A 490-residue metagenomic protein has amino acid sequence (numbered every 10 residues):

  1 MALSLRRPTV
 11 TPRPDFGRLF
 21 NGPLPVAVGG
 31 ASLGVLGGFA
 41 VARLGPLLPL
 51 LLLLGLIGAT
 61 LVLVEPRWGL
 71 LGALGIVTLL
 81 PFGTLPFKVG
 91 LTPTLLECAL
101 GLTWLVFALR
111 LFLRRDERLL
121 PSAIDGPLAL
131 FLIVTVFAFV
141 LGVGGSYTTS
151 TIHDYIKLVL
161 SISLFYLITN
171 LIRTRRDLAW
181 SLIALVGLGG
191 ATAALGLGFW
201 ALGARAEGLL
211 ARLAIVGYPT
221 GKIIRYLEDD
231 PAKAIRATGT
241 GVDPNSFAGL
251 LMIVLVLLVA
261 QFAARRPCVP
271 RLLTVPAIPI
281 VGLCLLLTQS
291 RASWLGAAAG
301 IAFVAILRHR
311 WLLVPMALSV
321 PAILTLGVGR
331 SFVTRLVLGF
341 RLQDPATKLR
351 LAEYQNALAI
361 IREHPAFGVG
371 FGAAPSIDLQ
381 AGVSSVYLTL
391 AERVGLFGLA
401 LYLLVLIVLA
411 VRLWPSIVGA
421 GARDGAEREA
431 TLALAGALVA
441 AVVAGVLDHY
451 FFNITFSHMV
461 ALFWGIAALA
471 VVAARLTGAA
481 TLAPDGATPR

Functional and structural regions predicted by a protein language model:
A2-G22, A422-R428, L462-R490: A juxtamembrane structural motif centered on a specific transmembrane helix
A2-R7, P23, G29-L36, G55-G58 (+8 more regions): Alpha-helical transmembrane segments of multi-pass inner-membrane proteins
P12-G29, V64-W68: N-terminal membrane topogenic signal
V35, L312-P315, G436-R490: Transmembrane alpha-helices of multi-pass inner-membrane enzymes
P46-I57, T92-L109, Y155-L164, F247-L255 (+3 more regions): Membrane-embedded alpha-helical segments of multi-pass membrane proteins, especially the transmembrane helices
G58-I162, A440-A441: N-terminal hydrophobic segments of proteins, predominantly signal-anchor/transmembrane helices of inner/organellar
A59-P66, L105-E117, L167-R176, L258-R266 (+4 more regions): Structural signal for the C-terminal ends of transmembrane alpha-helices and the immediately following loop
I235, V328-F397, L413-A422: Long extracytoplasmic/lumenal interhelical loops at the membrane interface of multi-pass membrane proteins
